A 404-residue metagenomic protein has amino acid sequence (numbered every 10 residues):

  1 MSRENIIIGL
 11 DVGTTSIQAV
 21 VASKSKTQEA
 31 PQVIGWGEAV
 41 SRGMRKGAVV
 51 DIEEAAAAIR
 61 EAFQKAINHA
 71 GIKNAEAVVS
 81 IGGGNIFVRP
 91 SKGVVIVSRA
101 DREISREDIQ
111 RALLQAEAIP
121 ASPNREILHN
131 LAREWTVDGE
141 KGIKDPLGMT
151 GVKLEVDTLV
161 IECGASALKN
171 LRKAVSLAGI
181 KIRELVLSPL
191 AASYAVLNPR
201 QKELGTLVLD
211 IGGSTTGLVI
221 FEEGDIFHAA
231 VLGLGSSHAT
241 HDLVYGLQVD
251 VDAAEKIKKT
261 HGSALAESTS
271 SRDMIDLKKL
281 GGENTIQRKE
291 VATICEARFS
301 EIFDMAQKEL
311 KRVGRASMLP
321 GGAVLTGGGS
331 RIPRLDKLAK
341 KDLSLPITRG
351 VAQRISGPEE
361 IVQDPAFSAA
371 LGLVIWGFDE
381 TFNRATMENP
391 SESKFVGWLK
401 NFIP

Functional and structural regions predicted by a protein language model:
M1-S16, V20-V208, D225-F227, S236 (+6 more regions): Nucleotide/phosphate-binding catalytic cleft detector across ATP-hydrolyzing and phosphate-transferring enzymes
V79-G84, G321-R331: Glycine-rich beta-strand-to-loop/alpha-helix junction loops that act as flexible
N198-R200, G328-D342: Short glycine/threonine-rich loop-to-helix capping motif typified by GTGT followed within a few residues by an Asp-Pro
I211, R298-Q307: A general structural motif
G217-V219: A structural feature that tracks compact, well-ordered secondary-structure segments with a strong bias toward
E222: A cytosolic small-molecule/anion-sensing beta-strand core signal
A306, L325, L373: Hydrophobic, well-ordered secondary-structure elements that form the walls of internal hydrophobic environments
